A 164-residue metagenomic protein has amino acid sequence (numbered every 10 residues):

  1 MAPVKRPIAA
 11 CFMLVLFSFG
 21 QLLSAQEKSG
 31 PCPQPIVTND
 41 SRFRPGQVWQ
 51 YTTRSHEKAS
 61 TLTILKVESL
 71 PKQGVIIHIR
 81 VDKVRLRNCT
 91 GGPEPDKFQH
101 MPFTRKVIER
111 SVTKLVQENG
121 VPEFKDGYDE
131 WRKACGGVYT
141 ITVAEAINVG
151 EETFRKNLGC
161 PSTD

Functional and structural regions predicted by a protein language model:
M1-F12: Bacterial N-terminal signal peptides that target proteins for export
P7-A9, P35, V116: Hydrophobic alpha-helical segments and their boundary regions
A10-G20: Bacterial N-terminal signal peptides
Q21-A25: Sec/Tat signal peptide C-region and signal peptidase I cleavage site
Q26-R87: N-terminal secretory signal peptides
L86-D164: Beta-strand-rich cores of mature extracytoplasmic or soluble domains
